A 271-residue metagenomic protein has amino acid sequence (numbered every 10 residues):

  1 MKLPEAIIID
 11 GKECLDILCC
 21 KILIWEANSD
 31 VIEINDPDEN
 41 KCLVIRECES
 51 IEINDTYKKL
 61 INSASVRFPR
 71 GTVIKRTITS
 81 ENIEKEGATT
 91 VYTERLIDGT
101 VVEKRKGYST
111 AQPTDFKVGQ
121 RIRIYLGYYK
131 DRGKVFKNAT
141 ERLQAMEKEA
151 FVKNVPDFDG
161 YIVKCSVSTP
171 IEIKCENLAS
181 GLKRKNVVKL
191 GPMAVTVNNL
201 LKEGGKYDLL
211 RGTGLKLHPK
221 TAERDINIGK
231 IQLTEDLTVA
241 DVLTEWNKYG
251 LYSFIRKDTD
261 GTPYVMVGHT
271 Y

Functional and structural regions predicted by a protein language model:
M1-E49: Polar/acidic, low-complexity leader/linker segments enriched in S/T/G and N/D
K2-E5, E13, K134-K153, D157 (+3 more regions): Short beta-strand-centered interaction patches in the first periplasmic/extracellular domains of large envelope
I7, C20-I24, I51, A64-V66 (+5 more regions): Hydrophobic beta-strand residues in large extracellular and virion-surface proteins
I7, E13, R76-T77, T90-R95 (+2 more regions): Short linear proline/tyrosine/threonine-rich motifs used for host-factor recruitment and membrane trafficking/assembly
I9, E26, D36, K85 (+2 more regions): Acidic surface patches and DE-rich sequence motifs
N40-I83, G87-A88, Y92-T93: Short beta-strand/loop turn elements enriched in aromatics
I61-S63, G119, I228: Surface-exposed or flexible loop/turn and strand-edge residues in extracellular/cell-surface modules
R67-P69, V73-K85, R95, T100-K216: Surface-exposed cap/loop segments at beta↔alpha junctions
